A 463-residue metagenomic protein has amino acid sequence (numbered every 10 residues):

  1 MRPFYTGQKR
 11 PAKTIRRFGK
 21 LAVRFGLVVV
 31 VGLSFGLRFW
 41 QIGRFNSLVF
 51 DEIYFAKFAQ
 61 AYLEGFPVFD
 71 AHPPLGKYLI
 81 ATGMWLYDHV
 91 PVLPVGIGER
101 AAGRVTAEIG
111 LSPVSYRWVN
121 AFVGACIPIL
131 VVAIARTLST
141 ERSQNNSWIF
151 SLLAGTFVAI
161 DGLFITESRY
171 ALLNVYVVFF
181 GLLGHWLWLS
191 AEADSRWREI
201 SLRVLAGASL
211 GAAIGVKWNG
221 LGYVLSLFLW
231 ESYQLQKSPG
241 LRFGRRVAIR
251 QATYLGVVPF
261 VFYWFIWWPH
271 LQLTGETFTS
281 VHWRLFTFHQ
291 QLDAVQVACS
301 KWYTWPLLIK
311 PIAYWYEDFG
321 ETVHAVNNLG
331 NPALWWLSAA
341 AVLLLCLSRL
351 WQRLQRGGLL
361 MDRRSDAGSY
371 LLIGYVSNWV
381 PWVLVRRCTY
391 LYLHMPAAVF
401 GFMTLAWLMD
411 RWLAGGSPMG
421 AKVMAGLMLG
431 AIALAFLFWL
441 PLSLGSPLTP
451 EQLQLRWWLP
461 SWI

Functional and structural regions predicted by a protein language model:
M1-L37, R136-T137, W148, R250-F260 (+2 more regions): Start-transfer (signal-anchor) and selected internal transmembrane alpha helices of multi-pass inner/ER membrane
R2-T6, L229, L235-Q236, R245-L255 (+5 more regions): Transmembrane helical bundles and short interhelical boundary loops of multi-pass, membrane-embedded
V23, V29, V92-G103, A107 (+2 more regions): Transmembrane-helix signature of polytopic, membrane-embedded enzymes that assemble or transfer cell-envelope glycans
V28, G32, T106, V114-R142 (+1 more regions): Transmembrane-helix motifs of polytopic, lipid-linked glycan transferases
S47, V68-A121, P311-N327: Interfacial juxtamembrane loops and adjacent helix segments that form the catalytic/substrate-binding surfaces
V49-F50, T137, L163-V177, W218: Short acidic/glycine- and proline-prone juxtamembrane loop motifs at membrane-interface regions of multi-pass membrane
L130-A133, Y176-R196, L202-L210, G401-T404: Specific aromatic-rich, kink-prone transmembrane helix
S139-N145, G184-R203, A213, S232-S238: Membrane-interface transmembrane helices that cradle and orient dolichyl/undecaprenyl
